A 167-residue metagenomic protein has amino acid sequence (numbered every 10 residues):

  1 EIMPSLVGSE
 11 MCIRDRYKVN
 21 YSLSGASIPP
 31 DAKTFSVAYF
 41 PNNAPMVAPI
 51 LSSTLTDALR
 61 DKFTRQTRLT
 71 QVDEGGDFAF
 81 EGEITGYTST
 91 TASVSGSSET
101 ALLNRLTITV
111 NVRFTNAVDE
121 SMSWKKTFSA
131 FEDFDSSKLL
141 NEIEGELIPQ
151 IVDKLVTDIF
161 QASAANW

Functional and structural regions predicted by a protein language model:
E1-I13: Single conserved hydrophobic/aromatic residue that forms the stacking wall/gate of nucleotide- or nucleobase-binding
P4, N42-M46, K138-E146: Short coil/turn segments at secondary-structure junctions
V7, P29-D31, G76, M122: A short, polar/charged loop/turn motif at coil->beta-strand junctions and beta-hairpin connectors
R14-D57, D61, R68, D73 (+3 more regions): A structural "domain/chain start" motif
L23, T64-T70, D77-S123, E132-E146 (+1 more regions): Surface-exposed short loop/turn segments
K126-F128: Short hydrophobic alpha-helix segments
E144-W167: Compositionally biased, intrinsically disordered linkers/stalks adjacent to structured regions
